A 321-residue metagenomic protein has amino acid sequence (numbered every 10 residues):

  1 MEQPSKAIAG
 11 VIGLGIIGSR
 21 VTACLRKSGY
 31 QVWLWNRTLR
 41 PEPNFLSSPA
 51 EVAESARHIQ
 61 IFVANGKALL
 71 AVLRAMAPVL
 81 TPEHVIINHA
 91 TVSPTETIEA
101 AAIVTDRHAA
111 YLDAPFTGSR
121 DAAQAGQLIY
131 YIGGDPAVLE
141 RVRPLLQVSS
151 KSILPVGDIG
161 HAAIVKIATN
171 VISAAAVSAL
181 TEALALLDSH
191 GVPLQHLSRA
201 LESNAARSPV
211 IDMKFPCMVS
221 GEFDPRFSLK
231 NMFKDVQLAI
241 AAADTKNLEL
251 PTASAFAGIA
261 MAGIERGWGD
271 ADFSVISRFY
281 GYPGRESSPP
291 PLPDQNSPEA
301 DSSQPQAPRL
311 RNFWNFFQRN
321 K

Functional and structural regions predicted by a protein language model:
M1-F62, R120, F316: NAD(P)+-binding Rossmann beta1-loop-alpha1 motif at the extreme N-terminus of oxidoreductases
L14, P49-I61, N65-L128: Rossmann-like NAD(P)(H) cofactor-binding subdomain of soluble oxidoreductases
V21-T22, A100, L145, L186: Hydrophobic residues within alpha-helices that form the first helical element adjacent to the glycine-rich loop
T38, N65, D135: Residues in the short beta-alpha loop(s) of Rossmann-like NAD(P)-binding domains
T91-V171: Rossmann-fold dinucleotide-binding core
G126-G133, L154, D158-H190, L201-M213 (+1 more regions): Active-site-proximal catalytic alpha-helix in oxidoreductases
R207-P209, M213-S274, F279-Y282: Interdomain hinge/lid region at the active-site interface of Rossmann-like NAD(P)-dependent oxidoreductases
R266-K321: NAD(P)-dependent dehydrogenase/reductase Rossmann-like domain
